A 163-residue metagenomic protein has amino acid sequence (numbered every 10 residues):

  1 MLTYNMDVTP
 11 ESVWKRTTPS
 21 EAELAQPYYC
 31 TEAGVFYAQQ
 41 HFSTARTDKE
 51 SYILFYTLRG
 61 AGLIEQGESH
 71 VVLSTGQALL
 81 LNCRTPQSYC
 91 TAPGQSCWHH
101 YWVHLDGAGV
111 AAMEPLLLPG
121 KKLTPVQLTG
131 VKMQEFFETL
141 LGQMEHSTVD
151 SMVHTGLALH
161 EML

Functional and structural regions predicted by a protein language model:
M1-Q77, S88, K121-T124: Generic protein-terminus/edge-of-domain signal
Y37-Q40, A61, C83, M144-T148: A general structural signal marking secondary-structure boundaries and capping sites
T44-A45, A112-L118: Short, charged, solvent-exposed linker or helix-capping segments at domain edges/interfaces that act as flexible hinges
H70, R84-G109: Ligand-binding loop in jelly-roll beta-barrel domains
S96, L116-K122: Short glycine/proline- and charge-enriched loop/turn segments that cap or connect secondary-structure elements
Y101, D106-A112, Q127-L163: An amphipathic alpha-helical interaction segment
